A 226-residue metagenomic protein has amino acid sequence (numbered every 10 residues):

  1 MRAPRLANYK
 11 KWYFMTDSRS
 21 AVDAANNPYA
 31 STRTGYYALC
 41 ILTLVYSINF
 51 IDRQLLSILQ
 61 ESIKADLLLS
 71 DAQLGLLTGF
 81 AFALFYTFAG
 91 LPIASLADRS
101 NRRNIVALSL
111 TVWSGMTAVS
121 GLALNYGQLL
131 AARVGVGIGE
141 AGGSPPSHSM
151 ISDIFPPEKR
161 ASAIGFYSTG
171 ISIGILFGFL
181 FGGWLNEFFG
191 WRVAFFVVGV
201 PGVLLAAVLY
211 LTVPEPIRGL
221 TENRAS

Functional and structural regions predicted by a protein language model:
M15-I51: Cytosolic juxtamembrane N-terminal segment immediately preceding the first transmembrane helix of multi-pass
Q54, F82-L91, A141, I175-L176: Residue-level signature of mid-helix packing/kink "hotspots" within the transmembrane helices of 12-pass Major
L59-F88: Extracellular/periplasmic helix-loop-helix junction of adjacent transmembrane segments in MFS-like secondary
L68, N101, L122-Q128, G139 (+2 more regions): Helix-breaking motifs and short loop linkers at transmembrane-helix boundaries and internal kinks in secondary membrane
F88-L124: Conserved MFS/SLC helix-loop-helix module at the cytosolic interface between two early adjacent transmembrane helices
A132-S172: Cytoplasmic helix-loop-helix junction between adjacent transmembrane helices in 12-TM secondary transporters
Y167, I171-E215: Helix-loop-helix hairpin linking two adjacent transmembrane segments in secondary transporters
P214-S226: Flexible cytoplasmic inter-helical loops of multi-pass small-molecule transporters
